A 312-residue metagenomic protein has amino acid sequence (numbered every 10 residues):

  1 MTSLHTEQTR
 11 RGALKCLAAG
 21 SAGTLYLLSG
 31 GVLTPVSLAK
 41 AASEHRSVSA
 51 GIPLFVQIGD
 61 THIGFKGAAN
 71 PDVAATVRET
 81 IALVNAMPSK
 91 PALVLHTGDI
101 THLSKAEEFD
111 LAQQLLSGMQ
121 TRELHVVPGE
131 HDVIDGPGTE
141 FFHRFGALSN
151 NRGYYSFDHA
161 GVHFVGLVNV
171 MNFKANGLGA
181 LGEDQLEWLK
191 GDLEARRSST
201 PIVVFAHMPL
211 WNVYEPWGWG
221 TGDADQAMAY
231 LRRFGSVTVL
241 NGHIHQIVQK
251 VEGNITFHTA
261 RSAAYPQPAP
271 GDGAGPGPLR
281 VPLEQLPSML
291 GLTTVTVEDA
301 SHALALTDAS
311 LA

Functional and structural regions predicted by a protein language model:
M1-T9, V36: N-terminal secretory signal peptides
Q8-L33: N-terminal export leaders
P35-D110: N-terminal active-site segment of His-dependent metallophosphoesterases
S47, K105-P201, D223-T238, K250-R261 (+3 more regions): Extended active-site neighborhood of metal-dependent phosphoesterases/phosphodiesterases
I58-G59, V94-G98, H125-E130, F205-A206 (+2 more regions): Active-site neighborhood of phospho(di)ester-bond hydrolases with catalytic His/Asp-centered motifs
F65-G67, I100-T101, V170-L181, W211-P216: Surface-exposed cleft-lining segments at the edges of enzyme active sites
V168-N169, F205-L210, G242-I244, D308-A309: Short, well-ordered beta-to-alpha junction loops that form the rim of enzyme active sites and present histidine/acidic
R197-V213: Short acidic, glycine-rich surface-loop motifs adjacent to enzyme active sites
